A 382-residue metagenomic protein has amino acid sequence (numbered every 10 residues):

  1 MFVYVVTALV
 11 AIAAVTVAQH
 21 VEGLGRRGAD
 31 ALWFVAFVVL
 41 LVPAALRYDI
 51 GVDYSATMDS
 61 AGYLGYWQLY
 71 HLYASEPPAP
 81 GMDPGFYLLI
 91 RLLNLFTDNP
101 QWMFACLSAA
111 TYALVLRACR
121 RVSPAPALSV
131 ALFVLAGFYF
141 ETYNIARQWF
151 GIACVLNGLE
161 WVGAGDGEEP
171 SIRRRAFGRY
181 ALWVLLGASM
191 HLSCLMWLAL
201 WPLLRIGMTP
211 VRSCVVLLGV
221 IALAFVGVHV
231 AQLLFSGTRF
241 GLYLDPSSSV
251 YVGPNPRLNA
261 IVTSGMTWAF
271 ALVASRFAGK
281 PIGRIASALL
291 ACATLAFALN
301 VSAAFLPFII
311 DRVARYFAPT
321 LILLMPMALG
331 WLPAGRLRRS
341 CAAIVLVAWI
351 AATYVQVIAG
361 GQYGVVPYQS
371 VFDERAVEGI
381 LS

Functional and structural regions predicted by a protein language model:
M1-S382: Terminal, non-globular segments
